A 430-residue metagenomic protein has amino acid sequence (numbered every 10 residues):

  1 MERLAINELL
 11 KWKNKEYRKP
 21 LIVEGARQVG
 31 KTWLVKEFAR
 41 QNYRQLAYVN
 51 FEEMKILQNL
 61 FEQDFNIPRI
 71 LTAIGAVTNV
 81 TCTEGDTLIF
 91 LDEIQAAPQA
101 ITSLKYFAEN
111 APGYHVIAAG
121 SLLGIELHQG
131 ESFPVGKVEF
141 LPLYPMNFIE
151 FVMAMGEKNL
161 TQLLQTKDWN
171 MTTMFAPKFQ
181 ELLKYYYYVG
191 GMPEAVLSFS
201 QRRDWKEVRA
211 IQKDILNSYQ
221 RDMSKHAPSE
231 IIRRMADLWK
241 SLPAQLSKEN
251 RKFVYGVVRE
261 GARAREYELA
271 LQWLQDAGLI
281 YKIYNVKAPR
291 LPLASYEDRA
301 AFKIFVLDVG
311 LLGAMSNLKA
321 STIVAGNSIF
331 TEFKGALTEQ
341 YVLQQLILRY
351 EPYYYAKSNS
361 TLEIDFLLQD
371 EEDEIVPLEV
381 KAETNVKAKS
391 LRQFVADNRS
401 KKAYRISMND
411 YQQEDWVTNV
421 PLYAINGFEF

Functional and structural regions predicted by a protein language model:
M1-N14: N-terminal pre-Walker A segment at the start of P-loop NTPase domains
V23: Hydrophobic anchor at the beta1->P-loop junction of P-loop NTPases
K31: Conserved lysine of the Walker
L34, F38: Hydrophobic positions on the alpha1 helix immediately C-terminal to the Walker A/P-loop
E53-G85: Short glycine-rich substrate-engagement loop in P-loop NTPases that contacts/grips substrate
F90, H115-S121, P142: Structural recognition of the conserved hydrophobic beta-strand(s) that form the central parallel beta-sheet of P-loop
L127-S247: Interdomain motor-coupling "hinge/lid" segment immediately C-terminal to the ATP-binding subdomain of NTP-driven enzymes
L197-D370: Accessory nucleic acid-recognition modules appended to NTPase machines
